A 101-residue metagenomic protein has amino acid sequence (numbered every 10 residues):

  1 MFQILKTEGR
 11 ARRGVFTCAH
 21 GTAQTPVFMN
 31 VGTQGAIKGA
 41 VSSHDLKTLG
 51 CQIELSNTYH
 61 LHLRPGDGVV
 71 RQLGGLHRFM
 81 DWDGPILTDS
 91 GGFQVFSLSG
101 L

Functional and structural regions predicted by a protein language model:
M1-L101: Non-catalytic, usually N-terminal nucleic-acid engagement modules in DNA/RNA processing proteins
